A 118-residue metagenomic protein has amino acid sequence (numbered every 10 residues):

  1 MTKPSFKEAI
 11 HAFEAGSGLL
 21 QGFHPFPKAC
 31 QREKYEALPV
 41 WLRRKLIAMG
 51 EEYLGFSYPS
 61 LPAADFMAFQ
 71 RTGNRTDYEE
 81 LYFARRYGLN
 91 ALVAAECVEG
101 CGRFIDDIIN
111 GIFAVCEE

Functional and structural regions predicted by a protein language model:
M1-E118: Extracellular glycan-targeting catalytic surfaces
